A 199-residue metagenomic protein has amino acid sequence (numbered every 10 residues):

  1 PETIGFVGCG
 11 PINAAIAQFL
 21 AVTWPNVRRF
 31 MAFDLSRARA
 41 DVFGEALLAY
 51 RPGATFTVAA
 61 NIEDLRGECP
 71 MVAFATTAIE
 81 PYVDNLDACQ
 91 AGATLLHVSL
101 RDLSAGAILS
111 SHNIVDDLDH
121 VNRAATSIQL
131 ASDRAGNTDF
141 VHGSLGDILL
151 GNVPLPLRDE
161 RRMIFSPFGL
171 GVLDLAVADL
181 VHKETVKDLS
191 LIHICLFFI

Functional and structural regions predicted by a protein language model:
P1-A21, L35, R39: Glycine-rich adenosine-cofactor-binding loop
T23-L48: NAD(P)-binding Rossmann-fold cofactor-contacting core
A54-C69: Short acidic low-complexity segments
L65-G67, C89, A107-I108: A short, aliphatic-rich alpha-helical micro-motif
I79-T94, S99: Rossmann-fold NAD(P) dinucleotide-binding segment
V98-V153: Rossmann-fold NAD(P)-binding glycine/threonine-rich loop
I148-V153, S166-E184: ATP/nucleoside-binding phosphotransfer catalytic cores, i.e., glycine-rich phosphate-binding loops
I192-C195: Conserved small/polar residues in nucleotide/adenosyl-binding loops
